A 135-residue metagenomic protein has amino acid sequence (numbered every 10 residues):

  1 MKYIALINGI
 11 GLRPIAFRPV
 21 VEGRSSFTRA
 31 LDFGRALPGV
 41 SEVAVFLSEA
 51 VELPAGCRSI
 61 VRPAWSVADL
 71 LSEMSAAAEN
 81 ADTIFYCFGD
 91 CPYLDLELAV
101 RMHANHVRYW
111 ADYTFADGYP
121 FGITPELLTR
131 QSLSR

Functional and structural regions predicted by a protein language model:
M1-A50: N-terminal glycine-rich phosphate-binding loop and ensuing alpha1 helix
Y3-A5, D82-F85, T114: Generic beta-sheet signal
I10, G89, G118: Histidine-centered beta-alpha loop that forms part of the nucleotide-sugar donor binding/catalytic region in diverse
R18-P19, S59-R62, P125: Pocket-edge positions in alpha/beta enzyme catalytic cores
V40, E79-A81, R108-A111: Short, high-confidence coil segments that cap the C-terminus of an alpha-helix and link into the following beta-strand
A44-V45, Y86, Y113-A116: A structural signal for short, well-ordered beta-strand segments and their strand-loop junctions that often border
E49-N105: Short phosphate-binding loop-to-helix
L94-R135: Conserved core of the sugar-phosphate nucleotidyltransferase
